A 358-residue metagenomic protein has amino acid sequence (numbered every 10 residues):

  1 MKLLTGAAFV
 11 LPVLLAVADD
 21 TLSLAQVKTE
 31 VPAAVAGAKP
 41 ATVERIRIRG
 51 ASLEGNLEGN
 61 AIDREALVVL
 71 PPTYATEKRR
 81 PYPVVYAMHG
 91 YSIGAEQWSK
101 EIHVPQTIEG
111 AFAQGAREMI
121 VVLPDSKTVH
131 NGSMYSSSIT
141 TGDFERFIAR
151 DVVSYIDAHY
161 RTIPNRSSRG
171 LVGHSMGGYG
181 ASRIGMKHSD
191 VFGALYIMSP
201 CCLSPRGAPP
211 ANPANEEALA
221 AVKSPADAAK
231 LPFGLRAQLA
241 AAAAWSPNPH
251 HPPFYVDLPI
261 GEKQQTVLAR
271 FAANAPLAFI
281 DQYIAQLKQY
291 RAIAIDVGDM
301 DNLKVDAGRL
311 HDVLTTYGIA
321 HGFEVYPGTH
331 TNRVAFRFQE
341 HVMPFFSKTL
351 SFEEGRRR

Functional and structural regions predicted by a protein language model:
T5-A16: Bacterial N-terminal signal peptides
D19-R358: Non-catalytic cap/lid and distal C-terminal segments of serine-dependent acyl enzymes
